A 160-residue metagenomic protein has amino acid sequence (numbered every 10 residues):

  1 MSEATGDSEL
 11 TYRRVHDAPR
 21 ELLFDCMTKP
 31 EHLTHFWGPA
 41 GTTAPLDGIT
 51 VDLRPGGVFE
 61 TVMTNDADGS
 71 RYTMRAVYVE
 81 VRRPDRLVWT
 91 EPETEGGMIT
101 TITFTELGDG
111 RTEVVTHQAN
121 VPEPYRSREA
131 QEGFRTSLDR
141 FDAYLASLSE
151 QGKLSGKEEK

Functional and structural regions predicted by a protein language model:
M1-A44: Hydrophobic ligand-binding cavity/cleft-lining segments
T11, L22, V58-E60, R86-V88 (+1 more regions): General beta-strand recognition
T11, L46, R71-R75, G96-T101: Short, surface-exposed coil-to-beta transition loops
L23, L33, F59, Y78 (+3 more regions): Hydrophobic pocket/interface hotspot
P45-T90: Glycine-rich portal/gate segments that line the openings of hydrophobic small-molecule binding cavities
R86-T136: Beta-strand/loop substructures that line and gate deep hydrophobic ligand-binding cavities in soluble
A143-K160: Short, highly charged C-terminal tails/helix-capping segments
